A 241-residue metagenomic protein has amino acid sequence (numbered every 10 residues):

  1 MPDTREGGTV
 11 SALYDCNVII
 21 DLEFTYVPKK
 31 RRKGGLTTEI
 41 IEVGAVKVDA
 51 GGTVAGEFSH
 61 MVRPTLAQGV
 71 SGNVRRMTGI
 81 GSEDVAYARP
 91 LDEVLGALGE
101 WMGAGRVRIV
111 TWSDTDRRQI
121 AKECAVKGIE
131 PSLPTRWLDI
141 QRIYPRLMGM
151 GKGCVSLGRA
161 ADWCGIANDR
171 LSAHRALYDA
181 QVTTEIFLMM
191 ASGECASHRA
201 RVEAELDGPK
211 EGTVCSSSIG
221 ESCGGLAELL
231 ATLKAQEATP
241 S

Functional and structural regions predicted by a protein language model:
D3-S11, T184-S241: Acidic two-metal-ion nuclease catalytic site recognized across multiple nuclease folds, prominently DnaQ/RNase D-T
R5-A125, P134, A160-N168: Conserved non-catalytic scaffold segment of RNase H-like nuclease domains
E123-V126, R146, W163, I186-G193: Active-site catalytic microenvironments for nucleophilic, acid-base chemistry
I129, G149-C164: A structural motif
E130-L138: Short hydrophobic/aromatic-enriched beta-strand-loop microsegments
L138-G153: Short alpha-helix plus adjacent loop in nuclease-associated cores
A167-H174, L226: Cysteine endopeptidase catalytic domains of the caspase/legumain-like
D179: Conserved catalytic/binding loops enriched for acidic/polar residues
